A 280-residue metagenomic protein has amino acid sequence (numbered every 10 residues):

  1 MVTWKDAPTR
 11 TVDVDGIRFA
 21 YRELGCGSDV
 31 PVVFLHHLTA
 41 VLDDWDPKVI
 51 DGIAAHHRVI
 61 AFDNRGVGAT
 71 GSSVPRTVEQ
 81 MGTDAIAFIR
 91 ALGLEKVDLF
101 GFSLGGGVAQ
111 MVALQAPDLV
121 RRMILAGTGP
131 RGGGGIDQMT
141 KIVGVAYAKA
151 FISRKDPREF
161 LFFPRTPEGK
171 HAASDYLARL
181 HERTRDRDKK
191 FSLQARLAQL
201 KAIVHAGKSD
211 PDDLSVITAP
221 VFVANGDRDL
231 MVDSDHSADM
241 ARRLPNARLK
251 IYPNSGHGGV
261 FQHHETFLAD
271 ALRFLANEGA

Functional and structural regions predicted by a protein language model:
D15-G71: Conserved HGGG/HGGXW glycine-rich cap/lid loop of the alpha/beta-hydrolase fold
I60-F100, A269: Active-site loop/oxyanion-hole signature of alpha/beta-hydrolase fold enzymes
G101-G105, A109: Gly/Ala-rich beta-loop-alpha elbow adjacent to hydrolase catalytic centers
L114, R121-S153: Flexible "cap/lid" loop of the alpha/beta hydrolase fold
D156-K208, D212-D213: Conserved alpha/beta-hydrolase catalytic His-Asp/Glu region
I217, V223-N225: Short beta-strand/loop motif that positions the catalytic acidic residue of the alpha/beta-hydrolase fold
R228-V232: Acidic catalytic loop of the alpha/beta-hydrolase fold
A247-A280: Catalytic active-site module of serine/aspartate enzymes centered on a nucleophile-bearing elbow/loop
